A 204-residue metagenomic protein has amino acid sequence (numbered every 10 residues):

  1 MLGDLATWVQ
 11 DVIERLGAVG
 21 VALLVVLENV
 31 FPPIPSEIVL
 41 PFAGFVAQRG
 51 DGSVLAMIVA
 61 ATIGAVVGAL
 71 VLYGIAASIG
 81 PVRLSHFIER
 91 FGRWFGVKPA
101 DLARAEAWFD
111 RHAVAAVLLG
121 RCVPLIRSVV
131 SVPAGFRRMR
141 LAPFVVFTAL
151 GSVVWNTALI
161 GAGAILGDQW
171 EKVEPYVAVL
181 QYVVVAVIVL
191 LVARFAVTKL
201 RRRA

Functional and structural regions predicted by a protein language model:
M1-A22, R49-V132, F136-M139, P143 (+1 more regions): Membrane-interfacial helix-loop-helix
A22-L40, G120: Transmembrane alpha-helix interface/packing and boundary motifs in multi-pass membrane proteins, characterized by
P35, V39, R127, A158 (+1 more regions): Residue-level signal for transmembrane alpha-helical positions in Major Facilitator Superfamily
L40-Q48: Short amphipathic helix-loop junctions that connect adjacent transmembrane helices in Major Facilitator Superfamily/SLC
N156-Q169: Transmembrane alpha-helical segments of integral membrane proteins
